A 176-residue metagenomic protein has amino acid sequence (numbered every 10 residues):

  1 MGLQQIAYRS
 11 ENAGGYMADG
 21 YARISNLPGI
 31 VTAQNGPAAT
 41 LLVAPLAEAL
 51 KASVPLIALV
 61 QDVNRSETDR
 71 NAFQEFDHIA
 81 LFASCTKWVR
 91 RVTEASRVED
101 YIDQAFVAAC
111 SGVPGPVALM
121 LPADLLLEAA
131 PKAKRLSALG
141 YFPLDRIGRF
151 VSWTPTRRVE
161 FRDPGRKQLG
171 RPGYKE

Functional and structural regions predicted by a protein language model:
M1-E176: N-terminal alpha/beta PP-like core and its mobile active-site loop of ThDP/TPP-dependent enzymes
